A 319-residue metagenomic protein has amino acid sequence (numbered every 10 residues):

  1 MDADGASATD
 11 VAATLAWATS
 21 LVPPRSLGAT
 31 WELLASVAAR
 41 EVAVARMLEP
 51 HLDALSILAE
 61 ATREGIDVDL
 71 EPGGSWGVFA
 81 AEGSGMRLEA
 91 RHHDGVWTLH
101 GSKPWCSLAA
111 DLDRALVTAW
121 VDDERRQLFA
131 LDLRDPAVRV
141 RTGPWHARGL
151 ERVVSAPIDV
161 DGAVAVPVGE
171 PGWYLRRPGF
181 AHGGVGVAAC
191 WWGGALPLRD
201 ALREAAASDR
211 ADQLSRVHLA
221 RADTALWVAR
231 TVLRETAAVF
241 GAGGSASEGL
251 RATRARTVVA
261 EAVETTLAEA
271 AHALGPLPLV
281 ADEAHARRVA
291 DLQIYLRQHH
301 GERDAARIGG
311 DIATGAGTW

Functional and structural regions predicted by a protein language model:
D2-A6, V228-E261, A268-D282: C-terminal helix-coil-helix/basic helical segment that borders enzyme active sites and/or dimer interfaces and provides
D2-D111, A313: Glycine-rich flavin
M47, A188, L219-A222, E248 (+3 more regions): Hydrophobic packing residues in well-ordered alpha-helices of helical domains and bundles
L99-G101, A195, A229, G275: Buried hydrophobic positions in well-ordered alpha/beta secondary-structure cores of metabolic enzymes
W105-V140: A short core secondary-structure module
W145-W227: Glycine-rich beta->alpha junctions and the first turn(s) of the following alpha-helix
G193, A220-W227, T253, T257-E264 (+1 more regions): Generic structural signal for well-ordered, non-transmembrane alpha-helical segments in soluble/cytosolic regions
L277-W319: Glycine-rich phosphate/cofactor-binding loops in nucleotide/flavin-utilizing enzymes
